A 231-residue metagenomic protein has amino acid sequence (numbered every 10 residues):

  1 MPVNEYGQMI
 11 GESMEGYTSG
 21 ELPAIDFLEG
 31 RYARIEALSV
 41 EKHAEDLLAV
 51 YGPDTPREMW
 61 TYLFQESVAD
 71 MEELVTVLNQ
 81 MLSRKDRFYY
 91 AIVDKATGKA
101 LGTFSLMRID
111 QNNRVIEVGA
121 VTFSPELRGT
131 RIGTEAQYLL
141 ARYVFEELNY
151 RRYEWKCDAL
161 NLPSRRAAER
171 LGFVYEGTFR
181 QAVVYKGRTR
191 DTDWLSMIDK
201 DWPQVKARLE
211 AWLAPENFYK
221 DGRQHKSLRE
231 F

Functional and structural regions predicted by a protein language model:
M1-T130, Y143, E147, R188-T192 (+2 more regions): GNAT-family acyltransferases
G133: Glycine-rich acyl-CoA binding loop
L140: Flexible ATP-lid and adjacent glycine-rich G1/G2 motifs of the Bergerat
E146-K156: Conserved GNAT acetyl-CoA-binding A-motif
W155-S164: Conserved beta-strand-loop-alpha-helix junction that forms the acyl-donor binding cleft
A167-A168, L195: Conserved active-site tyrosine of GNAT-family acetyltransferases
V174-R188: Conserved catalytic-core motifs of GNAT/GCN5-like acyltransferases
